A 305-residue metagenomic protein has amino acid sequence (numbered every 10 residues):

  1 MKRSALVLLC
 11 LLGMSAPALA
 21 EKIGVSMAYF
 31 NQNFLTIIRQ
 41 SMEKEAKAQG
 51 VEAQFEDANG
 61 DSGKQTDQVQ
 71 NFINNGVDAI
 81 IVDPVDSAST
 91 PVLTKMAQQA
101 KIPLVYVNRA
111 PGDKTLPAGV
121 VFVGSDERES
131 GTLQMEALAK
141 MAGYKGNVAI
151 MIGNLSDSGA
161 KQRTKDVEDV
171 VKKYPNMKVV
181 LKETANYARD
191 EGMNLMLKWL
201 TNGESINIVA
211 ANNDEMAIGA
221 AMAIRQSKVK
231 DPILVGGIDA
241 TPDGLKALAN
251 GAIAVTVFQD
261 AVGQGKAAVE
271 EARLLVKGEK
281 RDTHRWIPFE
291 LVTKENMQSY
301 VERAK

Functional and structural regions predicted by a protein language model:
K2-L8: Sec-dependent signal peptide recognition, specifically the positively charged N-region followed immediately by
R3, L19-K305: A residue-level marker of the well-folded mature domains of exported/periplasmic proteins
C10-G13: Intrinsically disordered, low-complexity segments enriched in Gly/Tyr/His/Pro and basic residues
S15-P17: N-terminal signal peptide c-region/cleavage motif recognized by signal peptidases
